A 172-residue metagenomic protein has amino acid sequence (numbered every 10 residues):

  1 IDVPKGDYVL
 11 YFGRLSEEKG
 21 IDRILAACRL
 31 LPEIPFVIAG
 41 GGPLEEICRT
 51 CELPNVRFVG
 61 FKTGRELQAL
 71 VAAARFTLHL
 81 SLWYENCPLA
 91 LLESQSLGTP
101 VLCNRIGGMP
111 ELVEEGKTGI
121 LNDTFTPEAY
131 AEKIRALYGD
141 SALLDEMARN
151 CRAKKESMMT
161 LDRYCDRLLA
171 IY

Functional and structural regions predicted by a protein language model:
D2-K19, L25-R29, V37: Conserved donor-binding/catalytic core segment of Leloir-type glycosyltransferases
C28, E93-S94, L102: Short hydrophobic faces within alpha-helices
I47-R65, A69: Nucleotide-activated donor-binding/catalytic signature segment of Leloir-type glycosyltransferases, i.e., the conserved
A72-N86, T99: Acidic donor-binding loop of glycosyltransferase active sites
L91, I106-G116, I120-L121: Short acidic/histidine- and often glycine-rich active-site loop of Leloir-type glycosyltransferases that engages
E115-G116, I120-P127, A136-S141: Conserved acidic donor-binding segment of nucleotide-sugar-dependent glycosyltransferases
A129, A136, L143-M158, Y164: A short, well-ordered alpha-helix in the C-terminal region of glycosyltransferases
T160-Y172: C-terminal alpha-helical cap of glycosyltransferases
